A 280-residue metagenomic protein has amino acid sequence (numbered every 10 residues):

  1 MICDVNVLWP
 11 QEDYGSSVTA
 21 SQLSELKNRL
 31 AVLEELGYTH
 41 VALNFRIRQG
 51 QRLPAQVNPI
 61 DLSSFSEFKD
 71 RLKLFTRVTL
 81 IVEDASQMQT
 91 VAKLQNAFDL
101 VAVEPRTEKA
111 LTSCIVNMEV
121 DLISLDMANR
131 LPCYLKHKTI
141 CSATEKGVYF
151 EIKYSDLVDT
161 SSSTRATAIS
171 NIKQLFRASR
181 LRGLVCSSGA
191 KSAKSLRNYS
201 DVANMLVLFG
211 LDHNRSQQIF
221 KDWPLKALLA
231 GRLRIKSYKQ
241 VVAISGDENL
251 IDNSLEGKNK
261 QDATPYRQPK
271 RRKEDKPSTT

Functional and structural regions predicted by a protein language model:
M1-V41, Q49-S63, Q89-F98, A110-T280: Charged catalytic cores and adjacent phosphate/nucleic-acid-binding surfaces used for phosphate/nucleic-acid chemistry
N44, E104, D126: Conserved residues at the C-terminal ends of beta-strands
I60-R106, A110: Active-site beta->alpha loop and helix N-cap motifs at the rims of alpha/beta catalytic domains
